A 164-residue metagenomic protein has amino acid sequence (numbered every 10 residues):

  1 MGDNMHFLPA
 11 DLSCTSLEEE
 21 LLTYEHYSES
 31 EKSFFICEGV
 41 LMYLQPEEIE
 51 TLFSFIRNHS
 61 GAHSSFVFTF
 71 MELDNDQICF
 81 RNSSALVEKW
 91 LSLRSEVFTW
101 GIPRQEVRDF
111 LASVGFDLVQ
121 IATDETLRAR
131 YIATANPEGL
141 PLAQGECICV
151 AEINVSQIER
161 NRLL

Functional and structural regions predicted by a protein language model:
M1-L164: Alpha-helical subdomain
